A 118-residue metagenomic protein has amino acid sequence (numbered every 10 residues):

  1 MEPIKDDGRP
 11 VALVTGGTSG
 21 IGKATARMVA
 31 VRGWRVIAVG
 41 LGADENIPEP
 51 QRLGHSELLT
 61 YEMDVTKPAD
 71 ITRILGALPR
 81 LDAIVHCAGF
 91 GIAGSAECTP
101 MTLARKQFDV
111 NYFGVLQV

Functional and structural regions predicted by a protein language model:
T18-S19: Conserved glycine-rich cofactor-binding loop
R32-P48: Conserved glycine-rich Rossmann-like NAD(P)H-binding loop of the short-chain dehydrogenase/reductase
L53-P68: Rossmann-fold cofactor-recognition segment
T66-P79: Conserved Rossmann-fold cofactor-binding substructure of NAD(P)-dependent oxidoreductases
C87-I92: Conserved NAD(P)H cofactor-binding loop of Rossmann-fold oxidoreductase domains
S95-A96, P100-R105: Substrate-binding pocket helix/loop in short-chain dehydrogenase/reductase
